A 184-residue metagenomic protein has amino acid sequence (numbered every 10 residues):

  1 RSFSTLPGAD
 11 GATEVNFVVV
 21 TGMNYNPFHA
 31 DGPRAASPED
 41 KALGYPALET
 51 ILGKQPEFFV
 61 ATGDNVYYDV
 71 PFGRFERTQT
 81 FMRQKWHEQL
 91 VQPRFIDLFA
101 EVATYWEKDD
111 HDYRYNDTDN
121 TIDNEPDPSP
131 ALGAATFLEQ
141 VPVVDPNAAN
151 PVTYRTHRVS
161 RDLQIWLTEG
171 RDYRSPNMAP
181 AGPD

Functional and structural regions predicted by a protein language model:
R1-D184: Metal-dependent phosphoester/phosphodiester hydrolase catalytic core
